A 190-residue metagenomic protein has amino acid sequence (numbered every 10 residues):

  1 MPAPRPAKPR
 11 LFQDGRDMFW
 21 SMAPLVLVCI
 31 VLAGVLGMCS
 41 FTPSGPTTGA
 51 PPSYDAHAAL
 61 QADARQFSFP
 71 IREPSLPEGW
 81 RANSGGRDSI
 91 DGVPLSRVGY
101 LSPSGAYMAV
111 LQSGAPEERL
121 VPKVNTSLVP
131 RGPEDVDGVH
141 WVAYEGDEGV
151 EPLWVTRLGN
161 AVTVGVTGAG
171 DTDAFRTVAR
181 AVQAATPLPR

Functional and structural regions predicted by a protein language model:
M1-G79: Charge-rich, low-complexity N-terminal segments
M1-R5, A33-F41, W80, Y107 (+2 more regions): Generic ordered-secondary-structure signal
D17, L25, C29, C39 (+5 more regions): Residue-level signal for functionally critical sites in structured catalytic/ligand-binding pockets
A33, P130-R190: A short, solvent-exposed beta-edge/loop patch
P46, R97, L111-A115, P122-T126 (+3 more regions): Surface-exposed beta-strand edges and their flanking turn/coil or helix-capping segments
P52-D147: Short, solvent-exposed recognition patches
